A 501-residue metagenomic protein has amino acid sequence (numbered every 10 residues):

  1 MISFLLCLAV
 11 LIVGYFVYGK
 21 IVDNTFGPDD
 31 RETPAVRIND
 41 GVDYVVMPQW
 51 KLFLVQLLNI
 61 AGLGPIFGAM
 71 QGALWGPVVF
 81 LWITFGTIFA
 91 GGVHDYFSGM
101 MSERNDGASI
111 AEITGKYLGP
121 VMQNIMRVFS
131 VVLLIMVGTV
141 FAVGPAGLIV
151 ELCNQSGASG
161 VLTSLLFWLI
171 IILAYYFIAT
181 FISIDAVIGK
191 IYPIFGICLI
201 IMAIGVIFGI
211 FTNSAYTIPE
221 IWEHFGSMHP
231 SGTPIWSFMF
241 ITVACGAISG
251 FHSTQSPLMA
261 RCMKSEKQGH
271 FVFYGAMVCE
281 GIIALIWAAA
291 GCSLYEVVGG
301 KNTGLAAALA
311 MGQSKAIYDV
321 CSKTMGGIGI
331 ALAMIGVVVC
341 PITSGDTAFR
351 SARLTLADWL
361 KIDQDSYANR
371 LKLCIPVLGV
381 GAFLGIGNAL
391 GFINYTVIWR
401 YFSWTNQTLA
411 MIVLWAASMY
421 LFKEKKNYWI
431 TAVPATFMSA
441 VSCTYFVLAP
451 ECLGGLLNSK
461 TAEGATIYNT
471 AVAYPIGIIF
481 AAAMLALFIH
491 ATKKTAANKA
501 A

Functional and structural regions predicted by a protein language model:
M1-G19, G72-S102, A111, I330 (+1 more regions): Extracellular loop-to-transmembrane helix junctions
A9-G27, F129, P145-I149, L165-T212 (+2 more regions): Membrane-interface loop-to-helix entry segments
V10-I66: Membrane-interface "cap" regions at the ends of multi-pass membrane proteins
V10-L11, Q56, A90-D106, I110-F181 (+4 more regions): Helix-loop-helix module between adjacent transmembrane segments
I38-K51, L57, E103-L134, Y318-I330 (+2 more regions): Transmembrane-helix boundary/entry motifs in multi-pass membrane transporters
M47-G64, G205-A215, H224-W287, L332-S344: Hydrophobic, membrane-embedded alpha-helices of multi-pass small-molecule transporters
G138-S156, T163, F167-W168, A179-T180 (+3 more regions): Hydrophobic alpha-helical segments and their helix-loop junctions in multi-pass secondary transporters
I210-I221, G275-D319, A389-I393: Extracellular/periplasmic helix-exit of transmembrane alpha-helices
